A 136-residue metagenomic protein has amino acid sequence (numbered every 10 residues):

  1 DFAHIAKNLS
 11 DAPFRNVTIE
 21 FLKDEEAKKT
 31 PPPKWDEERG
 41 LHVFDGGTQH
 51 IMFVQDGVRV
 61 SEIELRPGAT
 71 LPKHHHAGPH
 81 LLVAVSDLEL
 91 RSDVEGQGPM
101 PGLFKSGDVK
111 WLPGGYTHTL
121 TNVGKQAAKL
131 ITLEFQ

Functional and structural regions predicted by a protein language model:
D1, G96-G115: Short acidic-glycine-tyrosine-enriched beta hairpin
F2-D24, D87, G114-Q136: Ligand-binding loop in jelly-roll beta-barrel domains
K7-N8, I63, L71-H76, D93 (+2 more regions): Short histidine-centered beta-strand/loop micro-motifs that create catalytic or ligand/metal-coordination sites
K7-S10, V17-Q55: Surface-exposed beta-loop interaction hotspot
V43-L82, T132-L133: A short glycine-rich, His/Asp/Glu-containing loop-to-beta-strand
H76-G96: Glycine- and acidic-residue-biased ligand/ion/polar-headgroup-sensing regions
